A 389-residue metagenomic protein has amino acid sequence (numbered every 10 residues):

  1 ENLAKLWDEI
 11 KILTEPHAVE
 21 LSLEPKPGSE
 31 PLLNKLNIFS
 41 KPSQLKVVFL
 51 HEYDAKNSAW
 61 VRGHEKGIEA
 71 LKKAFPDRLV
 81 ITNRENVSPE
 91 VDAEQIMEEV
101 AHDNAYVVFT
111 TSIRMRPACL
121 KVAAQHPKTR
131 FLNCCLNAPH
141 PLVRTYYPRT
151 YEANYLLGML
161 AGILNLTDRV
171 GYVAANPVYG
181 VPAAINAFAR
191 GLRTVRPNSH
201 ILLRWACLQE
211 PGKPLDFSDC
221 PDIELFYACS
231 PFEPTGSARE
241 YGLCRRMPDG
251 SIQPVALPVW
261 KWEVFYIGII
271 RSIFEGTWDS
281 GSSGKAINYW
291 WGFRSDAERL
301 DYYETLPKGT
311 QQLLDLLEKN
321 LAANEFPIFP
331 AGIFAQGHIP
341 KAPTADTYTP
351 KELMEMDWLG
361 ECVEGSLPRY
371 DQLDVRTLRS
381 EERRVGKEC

Functional and structural regions predicted by a protein language model:
E1-Q44: N-terminal hydrophobic or amphipathic helices and topogenic motifs
L33, K46-G67, L71, F75 (+3 more regions): Extracytoplasmic "Venus flytrap"
I68, L156-S199, L203, G284-L306: An alpha-beta-alpha
E90-A105, E210-P221: Short, well-structured alpha-helical segments in soluble
H102-I113, L132-C134, C220-F232, A256-W260 (+1 more regions): Periplasmic-binding protein-like
A124-Y147: Flexible loop/hinge segments that line or gate small-molecule binding clefts
Y146-D168, V259-D279: Hydrophobic alpha-helical segments within soluble ligand-binding/sensing domains
E382-C389: Conserved small/polar residues in nucleotide/adenosyl-binding loops
